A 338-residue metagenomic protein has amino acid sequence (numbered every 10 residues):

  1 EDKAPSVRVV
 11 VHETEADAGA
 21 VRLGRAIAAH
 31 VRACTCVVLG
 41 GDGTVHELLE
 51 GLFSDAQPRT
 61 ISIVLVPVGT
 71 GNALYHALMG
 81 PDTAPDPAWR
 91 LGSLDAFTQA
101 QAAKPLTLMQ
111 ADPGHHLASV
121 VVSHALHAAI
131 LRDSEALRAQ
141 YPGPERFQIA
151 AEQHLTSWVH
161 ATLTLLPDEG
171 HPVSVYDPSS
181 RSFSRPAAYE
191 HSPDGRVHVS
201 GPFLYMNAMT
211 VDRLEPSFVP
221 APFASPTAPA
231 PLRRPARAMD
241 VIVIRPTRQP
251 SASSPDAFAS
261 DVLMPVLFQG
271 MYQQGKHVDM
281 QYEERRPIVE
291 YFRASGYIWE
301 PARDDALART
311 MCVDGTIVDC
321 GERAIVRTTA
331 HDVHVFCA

Functional and structural regions predicted by a protein language model:
E1-L39, T44-H46, E50-Q57, T83: ATP/NTP phosphate-donor binding region
E1-V7, T14, A29, A33 (+3 more regions): Eukaryotic N-terminal targeting leaders
K3, E15-A26, H30, R90 (+4 more regions): Eukaryotic beta-rich interaction modules
A20, V45-H46, L214-P216, C320: Short, well-ordered alpha-helical microsegments
L49-L52, H76-L78, V219-P220: Short amphipathic alpha-helical segments
F53-S54, E135-A136, P222-P226: Short, solvent-exposed amphipathic alpha-helical segments in soluble enzyme and RNA/protein-processing domains
Q57-V211: Catalytic core of DAGKc-family lipid kinases
H198, P216-A338: ATP/nucleoside-binding phosphotransfer catalytic cores, i.e., glycine-rich phosphate-binding loops
